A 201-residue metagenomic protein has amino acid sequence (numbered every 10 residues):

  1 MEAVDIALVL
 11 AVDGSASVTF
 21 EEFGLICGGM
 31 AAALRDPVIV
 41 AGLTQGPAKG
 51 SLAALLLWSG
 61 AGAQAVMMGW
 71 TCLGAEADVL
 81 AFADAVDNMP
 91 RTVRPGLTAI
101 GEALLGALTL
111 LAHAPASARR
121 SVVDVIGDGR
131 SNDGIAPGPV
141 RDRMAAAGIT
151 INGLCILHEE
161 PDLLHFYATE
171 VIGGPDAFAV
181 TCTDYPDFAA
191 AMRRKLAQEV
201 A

Functional and structural regions predicted by a protein language model:
M1-E2, G14, A41, A179-T181 (+1 more regions): Von Willebrand factor
M1-E2, G42-P47, L110-A118, R143: Surface-exposed acidic, glycine-flexible loop patches that form ligand/cofactor-binding and adhesion interfaces
E2-G69, L104, V122-I126, N152-L154: Von Willebrand factor
G14-L25, P47, T92-I100, P115 (+3 more regions): Extracytoplasmic/periplasmic, Sec-exported soluble proteins
G28-I39, L108-A116, A145-I149, I172 (+1 more regions): Sec-exported extracytoplasmic/periplasmic mature domains
A65, C72-L73, A77-S121, G153-L164 (+1 more regions): Von Willebrand factor
G129-E170: VWA/integrin I-like adhesion module and closely mimicked acidic/polar interface patches used
E160-A201: Von Willebrand factor A/integrin I-like adhesion domains
